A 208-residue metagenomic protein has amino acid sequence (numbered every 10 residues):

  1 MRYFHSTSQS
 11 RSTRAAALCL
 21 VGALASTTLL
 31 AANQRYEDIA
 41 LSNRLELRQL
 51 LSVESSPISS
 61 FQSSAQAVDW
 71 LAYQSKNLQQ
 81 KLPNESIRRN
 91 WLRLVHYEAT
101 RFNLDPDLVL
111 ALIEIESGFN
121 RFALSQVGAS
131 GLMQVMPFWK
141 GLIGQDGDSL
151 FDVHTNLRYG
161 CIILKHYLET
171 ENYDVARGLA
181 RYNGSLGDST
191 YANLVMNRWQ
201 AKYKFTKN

Functional and structural regions predicted by a protein language model:
M1-S86, Q200-N208: N-terminal secretory targeting signals
V53-N208: Catalytic glycan-binding domains that act on GlcNAc-containing polysaccharides
